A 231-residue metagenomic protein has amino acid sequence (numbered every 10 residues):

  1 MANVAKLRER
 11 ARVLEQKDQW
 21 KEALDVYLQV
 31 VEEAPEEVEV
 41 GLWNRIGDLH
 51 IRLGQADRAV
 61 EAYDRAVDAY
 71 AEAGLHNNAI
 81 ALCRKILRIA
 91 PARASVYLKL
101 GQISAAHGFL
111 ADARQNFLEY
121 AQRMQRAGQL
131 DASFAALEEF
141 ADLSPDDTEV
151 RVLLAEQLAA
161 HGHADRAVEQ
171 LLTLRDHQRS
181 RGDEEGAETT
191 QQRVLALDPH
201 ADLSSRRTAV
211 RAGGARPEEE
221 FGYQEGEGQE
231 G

Functional and structural regions predicted by a protein language model:
M1-G231: Repeat-based scaffolding regions
